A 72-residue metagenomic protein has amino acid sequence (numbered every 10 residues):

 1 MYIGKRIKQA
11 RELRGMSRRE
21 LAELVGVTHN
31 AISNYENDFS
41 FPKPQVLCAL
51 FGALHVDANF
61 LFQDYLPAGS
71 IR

Functional and structural regions predicted by a protein language model:
M1-Y2: A detector for short, charged/polar N-terminal pre-domain segments
K5-L24, A49: Short basic helix-loop element that most often maps to the first helix and adjoining turn of HTH DNA-binding modules
I7, L21-A22, I32-Y35, L61: Conserved hydrophobic/aromatic packing and binding residues within compact polymer-binding modules
G26, K43-F60: DNA major-groove recognition helix of helix-turn-helix/homeodomain DNA-binding modules
G26-P42: Recognition helix of helix-turn-helix/homeodomain-like DNA-binding domains that insert into the DNA major groove
N34, D38, A49, P67: Alpha-helical DNA-recognition elements
F62-R72: Short, charged recognition helix plus adjacent turn of helix-turn-helix-like nucleic-acid-binding domains
